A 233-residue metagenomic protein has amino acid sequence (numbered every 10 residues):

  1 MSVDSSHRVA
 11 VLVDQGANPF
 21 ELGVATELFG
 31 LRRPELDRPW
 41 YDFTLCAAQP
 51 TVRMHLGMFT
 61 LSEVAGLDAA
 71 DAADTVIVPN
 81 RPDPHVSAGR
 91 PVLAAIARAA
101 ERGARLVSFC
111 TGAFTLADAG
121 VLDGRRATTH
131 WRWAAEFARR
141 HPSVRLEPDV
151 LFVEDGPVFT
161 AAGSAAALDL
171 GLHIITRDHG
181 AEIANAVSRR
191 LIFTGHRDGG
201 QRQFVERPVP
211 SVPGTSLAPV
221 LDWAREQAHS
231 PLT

Functional and structural regions predicted by a protein language model:
M1-L106, F114-D118, P148, L172 (+3 more regions): Extended, subdomain-level signal for the structured scaffold at the beginning of enzyme domains
F59-L61, P142, A161-A162: Short, surface-exposed amphipathic charged segments that create phosphate/polyanion-binding patches used for binding
V86, R90-L93, T128-W131, A161-A165 (+1 more regions): Short, amphipathic alpha-helical segments
L106-V107, T128, E147, F159: Structural detector of well-ordered beta-strand residues that form the stable sheet scaffold of enzyme domains
L116-H130, V158, I175: Short beta-strand and adjoining strand-loop segment in the mid-core of the Rossmann-like NAD(P)-dependent dehydrogenase
D123-F152, A186-L191: A conserved active-site-flanking secondary-structure segment within enzyme catalytic domains
P148-R190: Conserved anion/nucleotide-ligand pocket segment
